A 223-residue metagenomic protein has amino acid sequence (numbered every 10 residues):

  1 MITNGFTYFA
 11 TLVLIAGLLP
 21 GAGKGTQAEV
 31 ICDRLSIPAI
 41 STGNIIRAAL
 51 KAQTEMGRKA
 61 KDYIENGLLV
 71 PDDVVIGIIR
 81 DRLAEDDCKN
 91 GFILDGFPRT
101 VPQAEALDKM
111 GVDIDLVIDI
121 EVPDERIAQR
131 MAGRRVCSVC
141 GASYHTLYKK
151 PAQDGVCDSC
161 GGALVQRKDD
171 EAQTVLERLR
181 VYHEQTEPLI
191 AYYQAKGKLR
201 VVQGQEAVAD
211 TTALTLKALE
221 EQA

Functional and structural regions predicted by a protein language model:
M1-A223: Glycine-rich phosphate-binding loop of ATP-dependent small-molecule kinases
